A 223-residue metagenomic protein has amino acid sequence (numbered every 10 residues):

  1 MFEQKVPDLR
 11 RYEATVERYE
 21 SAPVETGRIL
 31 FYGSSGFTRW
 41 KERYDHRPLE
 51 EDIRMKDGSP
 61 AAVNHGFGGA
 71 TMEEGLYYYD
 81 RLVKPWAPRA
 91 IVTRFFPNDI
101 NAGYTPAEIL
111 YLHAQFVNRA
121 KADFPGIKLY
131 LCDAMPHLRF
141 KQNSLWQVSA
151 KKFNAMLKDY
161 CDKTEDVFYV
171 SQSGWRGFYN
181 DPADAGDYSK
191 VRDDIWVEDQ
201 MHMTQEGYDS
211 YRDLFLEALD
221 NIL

Functional and structural regions predicted by a protein language model:
M1-G68, E73, Y78-A87: Serine-esterase "nucleophile elbow" of acetyl-processing enzymes
E42-R43, A102-E108, K141-N143: Metal-dependent catalytic neighborhoods of phosphoester/phosphodiester hydrolases
H65-G68, V92-T105, A114, K121 (+5 more regions): Cell-envelope and extracellular/periplasmic
L76, P106, L110, A114 (+1 more regions): Short, amphipathic alpha-helical "lid/cap" segments that border enzyme active or binding sites
P106-F116, W146-N154: Charged helix-capping and loop-helix junction motifs
F124-K128: A short helix->loop->beta-strand "cap" motif at the edges of active sites that frequently abuts
P136-L223: Catalytic His-Asp segment of secreted/periplasmic serine-dependent ester chemistry enzymes
